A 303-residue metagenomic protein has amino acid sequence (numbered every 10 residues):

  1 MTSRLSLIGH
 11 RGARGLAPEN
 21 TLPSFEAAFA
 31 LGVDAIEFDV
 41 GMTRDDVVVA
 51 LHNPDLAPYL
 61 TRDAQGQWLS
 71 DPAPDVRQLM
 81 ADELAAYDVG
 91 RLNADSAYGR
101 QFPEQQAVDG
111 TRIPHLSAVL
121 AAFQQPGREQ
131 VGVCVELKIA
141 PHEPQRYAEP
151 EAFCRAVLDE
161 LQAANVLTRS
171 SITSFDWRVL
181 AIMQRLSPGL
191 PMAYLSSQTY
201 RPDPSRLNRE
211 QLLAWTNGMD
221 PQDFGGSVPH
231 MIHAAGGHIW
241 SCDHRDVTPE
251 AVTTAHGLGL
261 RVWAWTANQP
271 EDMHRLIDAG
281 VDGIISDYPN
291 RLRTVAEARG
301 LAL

Functional and structural regions predicted by a protein language model:
M1-L303: Phosphate-group recognition and catalysis centered on beta-loop-alpha active-site segments
